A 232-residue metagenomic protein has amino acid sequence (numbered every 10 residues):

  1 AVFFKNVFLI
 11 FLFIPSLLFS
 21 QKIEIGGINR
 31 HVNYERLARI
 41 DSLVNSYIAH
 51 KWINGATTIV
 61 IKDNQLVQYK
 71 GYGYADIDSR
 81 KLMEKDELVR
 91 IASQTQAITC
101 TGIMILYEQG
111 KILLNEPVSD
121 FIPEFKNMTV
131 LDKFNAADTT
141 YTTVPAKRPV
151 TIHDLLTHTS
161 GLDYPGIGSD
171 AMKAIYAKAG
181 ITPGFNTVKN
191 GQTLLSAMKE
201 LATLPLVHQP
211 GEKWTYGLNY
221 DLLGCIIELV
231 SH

Functional and structural regions predicted by a protein language model:
A1-E24: Bacterial Sec-dependent N-terminal signal peptides
I23-G26, I77-T215: Active-site-proximal loop and beta-strand segments within enzyme catalytic domains
I28-I91, K111-L113, N127-N135: Short, conserved catalytic-motif segment at the N-terminal edge
R36, I40, I91, T95 (+3 more regions): Hydrophobic (often cysteine-bearing) scaffold residues that line and stabilize catalytic clefts of nucleotide/cofactor
W52, G161, S231-H232: Glycine-centered helix-boundary capping/hinge motifs
L66, L162-D163, Y220-D221: Solvent-exposed loop/turn segments at secondary-structure junctions within structured extracellular/periplasmic domains
M104-Q109, D221-L229: Short glycine/serine- and small hydrophobic-enriched flexible loop segments
H208-Q209, L229-S231: Inter-helical turn/loop segments and adjacent helix faces that build the functional surface of alpha-helical bundle
